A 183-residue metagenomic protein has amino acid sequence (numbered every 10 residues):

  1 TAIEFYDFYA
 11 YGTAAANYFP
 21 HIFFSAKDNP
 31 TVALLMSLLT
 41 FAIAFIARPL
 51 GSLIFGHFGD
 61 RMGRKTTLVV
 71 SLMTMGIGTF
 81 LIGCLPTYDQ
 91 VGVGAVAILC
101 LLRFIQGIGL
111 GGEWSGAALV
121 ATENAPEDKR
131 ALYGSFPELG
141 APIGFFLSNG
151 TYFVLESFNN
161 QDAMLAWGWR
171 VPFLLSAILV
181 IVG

Functional and structural regions predicted by a protein language model:
A15-L50, L68, V91-V93, A97: Extracellular/periplasmic helix-loop-helix junction of adjacent transmembrane segments in MFS-like secondary
S25, M73-G92: C-terminal ends and interior cores of transmembrane alpha-helices in multi-pass membrane transporters/permeases
L38-H57, S71-F80, I143: Central cavity-lining transmembrane alpha-helices of secondary-active solute carriers, predominantly the Major
R61-M73: Cytoplasmic membrane-interface "Motif A"-like loop-to-helix N-cap segments of 12-TM Major Facilitator Superfamily
G92-L139: Cytoplasmic helix-loop-helix junction between adjacent transmembrane helices in 12-TM secondary transporters
G109, K129-S157, I178-V180: Glycine-rich segments within core transmembrane alpha-helices of 12-TM secondary carriers
A166-G183: Symmetry-related core transmembrane helices of the 12-TM Major Facilitator Superfamily/SLC fold
